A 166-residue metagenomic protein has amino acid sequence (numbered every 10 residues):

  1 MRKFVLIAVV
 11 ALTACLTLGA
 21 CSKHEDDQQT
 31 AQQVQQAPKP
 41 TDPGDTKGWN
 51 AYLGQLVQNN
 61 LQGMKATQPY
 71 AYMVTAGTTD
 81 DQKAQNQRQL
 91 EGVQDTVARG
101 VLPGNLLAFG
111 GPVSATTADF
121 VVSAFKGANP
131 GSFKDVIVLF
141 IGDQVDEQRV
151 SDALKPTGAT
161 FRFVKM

Functional and structural regions predicted by a protein language model:
M1-A8: Bacterial N-terminal signal peptides that target proteins for export
T17-A20: C-terminal motif of bacterial Sec signal peptides marking the signal peptidase cleavage site
S22-G92: N-terminal, charge-rich interaction modules
T67, L102-G104, F133-D135, V145 (+1 more regions): Extracytoplasmic
Y72-G131: Mature extracytoplasmic domains of secretory-pathway proteins
I137, I141-M166: C-terminal partner/receptor-binding element of secreted or periplasmic proteins
